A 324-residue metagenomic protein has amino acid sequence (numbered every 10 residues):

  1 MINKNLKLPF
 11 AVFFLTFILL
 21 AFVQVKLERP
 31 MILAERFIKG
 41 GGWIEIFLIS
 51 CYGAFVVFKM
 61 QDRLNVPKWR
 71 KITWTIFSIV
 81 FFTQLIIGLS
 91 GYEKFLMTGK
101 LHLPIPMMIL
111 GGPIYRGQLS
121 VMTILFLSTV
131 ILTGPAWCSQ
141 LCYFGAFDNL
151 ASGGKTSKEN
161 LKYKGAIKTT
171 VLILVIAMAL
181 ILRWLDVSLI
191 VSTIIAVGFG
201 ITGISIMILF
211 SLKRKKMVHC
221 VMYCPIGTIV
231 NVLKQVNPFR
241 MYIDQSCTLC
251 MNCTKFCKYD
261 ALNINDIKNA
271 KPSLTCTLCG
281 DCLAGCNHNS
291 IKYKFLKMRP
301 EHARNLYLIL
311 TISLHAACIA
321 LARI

Functional and structural regions predicted by a protein language model:
M1-Y259, I264-N265, A284, I291-I324: Non-ligating segments of multi-cofactor redox enzymes
D266-C279: Short linker/helix segments within small regulatory modules
P272, C286-N289: Long, internal scaffold/assembly segments composed of regular secondary structure
